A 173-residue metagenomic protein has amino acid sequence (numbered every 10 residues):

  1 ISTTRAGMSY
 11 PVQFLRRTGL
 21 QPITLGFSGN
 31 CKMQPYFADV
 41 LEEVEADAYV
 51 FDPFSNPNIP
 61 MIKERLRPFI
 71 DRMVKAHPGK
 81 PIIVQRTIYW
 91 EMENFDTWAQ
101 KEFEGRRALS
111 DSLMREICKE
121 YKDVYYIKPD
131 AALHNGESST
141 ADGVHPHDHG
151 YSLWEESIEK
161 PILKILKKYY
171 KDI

Functional and structural regions predicted by a protein language model:
I1-F27, C31, P35-E42: Serine-esterase "nucleophile elbow" of acetyl-processing enzymes
I23, I83, Y125-I127: Hydrophobic/aromatic beta-strand patches that form the interior of the parallel beta-sheet core in alpha/beta enzyme
C31-A76, T87-F95: Oxyanion-hole/transition-state-stabilizing segment in secreted/luminal serine hydrolases and related acyltransferases
P53-M61, T97-R106, A141-H149: The substrate-binding groove and active-site-proximal loops of carbohydrate-active enzymes, especially glycoside
E64, P68-K75, L109-E116, L153: Alpha-helical scaffolding segments of alpha/beta enzyme cores, especially the outer helices of TIM-barrel or partial
H77-I82: A short helix->loop->beta-strand "cap" motif at the edges of active sites that frequently abuts
W90-K128, D172: Substrate-gating cap/lid alpha-helix
A141-I173: Histidine-centered active-site loop/cap adjacent to the catalytic His in serine esterases/O-acetyl transfer systems
